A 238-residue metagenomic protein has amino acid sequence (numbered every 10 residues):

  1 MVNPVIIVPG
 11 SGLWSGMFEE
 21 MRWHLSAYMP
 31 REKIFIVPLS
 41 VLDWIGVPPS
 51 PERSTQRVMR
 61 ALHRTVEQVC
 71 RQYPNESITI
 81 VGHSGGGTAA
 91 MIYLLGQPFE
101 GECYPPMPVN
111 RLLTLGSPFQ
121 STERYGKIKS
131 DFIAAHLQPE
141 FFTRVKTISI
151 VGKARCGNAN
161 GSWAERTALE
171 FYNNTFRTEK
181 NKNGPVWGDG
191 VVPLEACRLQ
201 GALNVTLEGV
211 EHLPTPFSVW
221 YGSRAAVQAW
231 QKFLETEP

Functional and structural regions predicted by a protein language model:
M1-S40: Short, surface-exposed "cap/lid" segments of acyl-processing enzymes
P9, I34, S50-A159: Serine-dependent carboxylesterase/thioesterase catalytic core of lipase-like alpha/beta-hydrolase/SGNH enzymes
L13-W14, L42-W44, T88, Q120: Active-site loop signature of alpha/beta-hydrolase-fold enzymes
E19-E20, G46-P49, R124-K127, N158-A164 (+2 more regions): Short aromatic-enriched loop/helix-cap "lid" or pocket-rim segments at secondary-structure transitions that line
R22-L25, G96-F99, I128-F132, E165-T167 (+1 more regions): Glycine-rich, phosphate-binding/catalytic loops in enzymes
L39-G46, P106-M107: Lumenal/extracellular "mature" regions of secretory-pathway glycan-modifying transferases
T143-P238: C-terminal catalytic-base region of ester-bond hydrolases, centering on the histidine of the charge-relay
